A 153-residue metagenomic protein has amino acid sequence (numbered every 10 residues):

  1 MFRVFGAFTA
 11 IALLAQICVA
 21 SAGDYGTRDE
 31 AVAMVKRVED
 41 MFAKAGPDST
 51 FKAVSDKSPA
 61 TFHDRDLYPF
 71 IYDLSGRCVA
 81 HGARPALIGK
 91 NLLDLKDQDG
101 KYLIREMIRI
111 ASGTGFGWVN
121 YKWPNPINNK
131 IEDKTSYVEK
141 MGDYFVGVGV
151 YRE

Functional and structural regions predicted by a protein language model:
F2-T9, L13-E153: N-terminal membrane-sensor/transducer module of prokaryotic signaling receptors
